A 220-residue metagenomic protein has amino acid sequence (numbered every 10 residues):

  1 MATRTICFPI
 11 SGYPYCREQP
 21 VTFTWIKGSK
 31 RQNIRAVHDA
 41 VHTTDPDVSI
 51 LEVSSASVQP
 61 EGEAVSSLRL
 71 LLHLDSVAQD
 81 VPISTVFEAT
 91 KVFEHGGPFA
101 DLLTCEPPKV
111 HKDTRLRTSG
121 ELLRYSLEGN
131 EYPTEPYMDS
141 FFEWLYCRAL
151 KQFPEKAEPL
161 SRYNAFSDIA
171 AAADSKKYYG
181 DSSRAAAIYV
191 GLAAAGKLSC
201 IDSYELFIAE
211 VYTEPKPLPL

Functional and structural regions predicted by a protein language model:
M1-S55: Short, extreme N-terminal leader segments that mark the start of a protein/domain
T3, N33-I34, T44-I50, S76 (+4 more regions): A structural signal for the main folded, soluble domain(s) of proteins
A56-P60, E131-P136, A170-Y179: Short, charged/polar micro-motifs that form catalytic or ligand-binding hotspots
S57-L71: Compact, well-ordered interaction domains used in eukaryotic information-processing assemblies
V65-S66, V77-Q152: A contiguous catalytic/ligand-binding core that recognizes phosphate-bearing ligands
C147-A170, S182-R184: A short mid-domain helix/strand-loop element embedded in enzyme catalytic domains that forms or borders the active-site
S175-Y189: Active-site nucleophilic cysteine motif
Y204-L220: Short terminal or interdomain "cap/linker" segment that borders an active site or interface and mediates
